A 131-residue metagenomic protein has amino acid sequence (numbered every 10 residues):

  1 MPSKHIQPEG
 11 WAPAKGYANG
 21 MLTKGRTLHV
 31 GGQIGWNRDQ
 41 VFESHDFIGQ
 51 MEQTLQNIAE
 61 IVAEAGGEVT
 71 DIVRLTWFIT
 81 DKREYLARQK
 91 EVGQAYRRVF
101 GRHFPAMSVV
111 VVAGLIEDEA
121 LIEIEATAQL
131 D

Functional and structural regions predicted by a protein language model:
M1-V73, I79-D131: N-terminal presequence-like segments and the immediate start of the first folded domain
